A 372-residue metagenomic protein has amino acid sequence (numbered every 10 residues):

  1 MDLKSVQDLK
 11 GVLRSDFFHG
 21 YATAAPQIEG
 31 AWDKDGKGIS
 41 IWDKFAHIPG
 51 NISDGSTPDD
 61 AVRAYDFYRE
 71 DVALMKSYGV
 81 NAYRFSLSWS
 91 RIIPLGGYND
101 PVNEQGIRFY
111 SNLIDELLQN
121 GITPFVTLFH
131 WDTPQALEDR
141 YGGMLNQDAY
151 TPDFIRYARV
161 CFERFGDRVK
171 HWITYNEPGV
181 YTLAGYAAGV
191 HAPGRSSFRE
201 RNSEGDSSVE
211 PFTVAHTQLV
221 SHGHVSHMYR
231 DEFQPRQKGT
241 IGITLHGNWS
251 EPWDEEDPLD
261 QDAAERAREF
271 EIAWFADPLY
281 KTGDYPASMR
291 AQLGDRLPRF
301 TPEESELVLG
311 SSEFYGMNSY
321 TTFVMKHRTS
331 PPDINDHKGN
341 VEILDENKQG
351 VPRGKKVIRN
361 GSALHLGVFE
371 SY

Functional and structural regions predicted by a protein language model:
D2-I52, L95-Y98, E104-Y372: Active-site region of glycoside hydrolase catalytic domains
I39-A73: Aromatic- and Gly/Pro-rich amphipathic surface segment
F67-S88, T123, G310, F314: Catalytic domains of carbohydrate-active enzymes, especially glycoside hydrolases
W89-L95: A short, flexible beta-alpha/helix-coil linker loop
